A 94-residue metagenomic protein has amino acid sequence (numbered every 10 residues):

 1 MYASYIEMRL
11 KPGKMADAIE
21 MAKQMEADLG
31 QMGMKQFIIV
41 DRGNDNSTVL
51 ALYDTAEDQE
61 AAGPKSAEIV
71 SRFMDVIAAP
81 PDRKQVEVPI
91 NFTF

Functional and structural regions predicted by a protein language model:
M1-A67, D75-F94: Short S/T/G/P-rich N-terminal loop/turn motif that feeds into the first structured element of a domain
V70: Glycine/threonine-rich phosphate-binding loop and adjacent beta-strand/alpha-helix elements that clamp
